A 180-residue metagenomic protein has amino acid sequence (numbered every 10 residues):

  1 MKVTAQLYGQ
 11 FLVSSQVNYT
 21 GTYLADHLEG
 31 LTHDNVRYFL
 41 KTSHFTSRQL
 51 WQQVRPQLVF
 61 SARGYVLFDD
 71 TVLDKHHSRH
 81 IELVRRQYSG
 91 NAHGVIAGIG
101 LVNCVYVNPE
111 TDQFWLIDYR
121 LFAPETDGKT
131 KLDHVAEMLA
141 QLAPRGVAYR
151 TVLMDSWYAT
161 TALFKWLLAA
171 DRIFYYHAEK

Functional and structural regions predicted by a protein language model:
M1-F45: Gly/serine-rich nucleotide phosphate-binding loop at the start of the catalytic core of nucleotide/ADP-ribose-handling
T20, L50, G64-V66, G100 (+2 more regions): Generic hydrophobic, aliphatic-rich segments that mediate packing or membrane embedding
V36-Y38, Q49-V59, L132-M138, L142 (+1 more regions): Hydrophobic, well-ordered secondary-structure segments that either form specific early membrane-associated helices used
K41-T111: Active-site-proximal, Lys/Arg-enriched surface segment that forms a nucleic-acid-binding/basic interface patch
S61-R63, I99, F114, V147-Y149 (+1 more regions): A general structural motif
D112-Y119: Local beta-strand/beta-hairpin segments that build beta-sheet-rich folds
Y119-K180: An internal, acidic/charged active-site-proximal segment that coordinates divalent cations and/or engages
